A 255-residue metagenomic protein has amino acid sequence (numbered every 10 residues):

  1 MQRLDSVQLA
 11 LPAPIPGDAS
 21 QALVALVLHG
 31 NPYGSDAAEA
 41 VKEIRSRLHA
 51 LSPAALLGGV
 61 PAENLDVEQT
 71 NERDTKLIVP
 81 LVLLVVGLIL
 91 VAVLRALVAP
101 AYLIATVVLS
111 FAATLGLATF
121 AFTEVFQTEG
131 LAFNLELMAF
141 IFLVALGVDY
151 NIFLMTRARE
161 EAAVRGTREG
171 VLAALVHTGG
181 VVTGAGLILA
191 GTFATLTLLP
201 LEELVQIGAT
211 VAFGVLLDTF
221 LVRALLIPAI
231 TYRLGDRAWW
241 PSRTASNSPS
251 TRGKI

Functional and structural regions predicted by a protein language model:
M1-A99, L103-G130: Structured non-transmembrane domains adjacent to transmembrane bundles in polytopic membrane proteins
V79, L83, A112-F120, Y150-L154 (+1 more regions): Hydrophobic alpha-helical segments of membrane proteins
G87-L90, V108, T128-N151, G191-A194 (+1 more regions): Hydrophobic transmembrane alpha-helices
I89-L90, G179-D236, W240: Hydrophobic, glycine/alanine-rich multi-pass transmembrane helices and their short helix-loop junctions in large
R95-A105, E124-F140, L198-F213: Membrane-water interface of transmembrane alpha-helices in multipass transporters/channels
I141-E161, V182, T219: Short helical (or helix-break) motifs at transmembrane helix termini and adjacent helical loops in multi-pass membrane
A162-T183: Helix-loop junctions and hydrophobic alpha-helical segments within the transmembrane domains of large membrane
Y232-I255: Membrane-proximal cytoplasmic C-terminal regulatory module of class A 7TM GPCRs
